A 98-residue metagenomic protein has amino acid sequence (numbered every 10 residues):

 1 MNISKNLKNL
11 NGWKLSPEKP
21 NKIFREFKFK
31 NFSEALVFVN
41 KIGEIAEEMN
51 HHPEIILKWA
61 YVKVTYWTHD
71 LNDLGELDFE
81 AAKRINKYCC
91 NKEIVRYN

Functional and structural regions predicted by a protein language model:
M1-N98: Charge-rich alpha-helical segments
